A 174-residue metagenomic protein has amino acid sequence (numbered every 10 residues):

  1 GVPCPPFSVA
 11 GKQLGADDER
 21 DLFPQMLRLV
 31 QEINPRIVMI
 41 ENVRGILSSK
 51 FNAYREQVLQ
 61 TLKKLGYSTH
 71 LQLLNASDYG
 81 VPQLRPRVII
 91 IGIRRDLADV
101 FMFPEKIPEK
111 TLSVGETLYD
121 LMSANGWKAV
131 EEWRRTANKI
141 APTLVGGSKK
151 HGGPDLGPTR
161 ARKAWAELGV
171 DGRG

Functional and structural regions predicted by a protein language model:
V2-D171: Class I S-adenosyl-L-methionine
